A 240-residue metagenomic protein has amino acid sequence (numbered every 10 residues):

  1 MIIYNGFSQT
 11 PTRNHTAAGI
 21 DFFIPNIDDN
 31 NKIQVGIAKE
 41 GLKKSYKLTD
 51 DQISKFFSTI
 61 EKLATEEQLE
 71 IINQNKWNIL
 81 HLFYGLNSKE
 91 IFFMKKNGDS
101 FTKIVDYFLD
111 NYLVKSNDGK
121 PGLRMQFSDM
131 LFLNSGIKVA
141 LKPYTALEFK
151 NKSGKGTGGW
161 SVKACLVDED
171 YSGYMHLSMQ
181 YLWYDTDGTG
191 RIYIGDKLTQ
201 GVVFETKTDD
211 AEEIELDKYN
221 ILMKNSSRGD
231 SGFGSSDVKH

Functional and structural regions predicted by a protein language model:
M1-H240: DUTPase catalytic domain/fold
